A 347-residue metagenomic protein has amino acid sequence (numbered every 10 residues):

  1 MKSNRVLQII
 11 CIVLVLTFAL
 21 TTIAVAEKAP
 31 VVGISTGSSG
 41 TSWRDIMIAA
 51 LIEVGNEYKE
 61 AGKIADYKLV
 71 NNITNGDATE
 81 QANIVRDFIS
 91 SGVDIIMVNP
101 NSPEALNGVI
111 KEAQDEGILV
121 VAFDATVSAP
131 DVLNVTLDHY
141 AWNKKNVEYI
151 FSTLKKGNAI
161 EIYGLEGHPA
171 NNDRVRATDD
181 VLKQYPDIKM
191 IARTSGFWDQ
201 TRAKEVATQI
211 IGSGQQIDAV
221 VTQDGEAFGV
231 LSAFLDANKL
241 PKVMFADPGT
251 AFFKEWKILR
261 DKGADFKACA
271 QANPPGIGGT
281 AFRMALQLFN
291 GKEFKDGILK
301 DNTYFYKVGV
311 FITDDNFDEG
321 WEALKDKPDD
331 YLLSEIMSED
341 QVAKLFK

Functional and structural regions predicted by a protein language model:
K28-P30, V181, N273, F282-K347: Hinge/cleft segment of the Venus flytrap/periplasmic-binding protein
V31-Y58, G62, K68-A82, V93 (+4 more regions): Extracytoplasmic "Venus flytrap"
G33-T36, G92-P100, L119-F123, I160-E161 (+4 more regions): Periplasmic-binding protein-like
W43-E60, W142-N146, P169-I188, G229 (+1 more regions): Short, solvent-exposed amphipathic alpha-helices that sit in or adjacent to ligand/effector-binding or catalytic
I73-T74, V127-Y149, E161-L165, D261-P275: Short beta-strand elements at the ligand-binding edges of bilobed clamshell
Q81, V135-A159, D173, R202-K204 (+2 more regions): Hydrophobic alpha-helical segments within soluble ligand-binding/sensing domains
R86, D94-Q114, T178, G196-K257: Hydrophobic alpha-helical
P103-A141, F252-E255: Flexible loop/hinge segments that line or gate small-molecule binding clefts
